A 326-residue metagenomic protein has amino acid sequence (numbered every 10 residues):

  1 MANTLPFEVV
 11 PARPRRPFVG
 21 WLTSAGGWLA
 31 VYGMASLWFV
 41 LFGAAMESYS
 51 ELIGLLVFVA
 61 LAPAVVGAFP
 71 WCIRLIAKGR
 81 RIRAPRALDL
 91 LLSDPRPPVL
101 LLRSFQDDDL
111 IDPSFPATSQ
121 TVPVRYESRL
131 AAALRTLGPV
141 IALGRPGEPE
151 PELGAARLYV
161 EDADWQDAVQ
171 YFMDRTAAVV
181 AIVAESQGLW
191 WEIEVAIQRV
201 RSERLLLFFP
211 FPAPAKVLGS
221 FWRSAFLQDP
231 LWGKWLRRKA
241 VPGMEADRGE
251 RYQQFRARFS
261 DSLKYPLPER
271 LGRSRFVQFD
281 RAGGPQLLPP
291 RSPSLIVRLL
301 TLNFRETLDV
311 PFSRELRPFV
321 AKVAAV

Functional and structural regions predicted by a protein language model:
A2-V10, F69-R157: N-terminal topogenic membrane-targeting module
V9-V31: Juxtamembrane interface helix immediately N-terminal to a transmembrane segment
G26-G27, G33-A64: Hydrophobic alpha-helical transmembrane segments
F105-Q106, P146-E148, E185, F208-G219: Short beta-alpha junction loops
D109-V122, A156-Y159, V217-A225, R238-E245: Short, flexible/disordered intra-domain loops and linkers
L158-V179: Donor nucleotide-activated moiety binding/catalytic core segment of transferases that use nucleotide-activated donors
E185-P214: Amphipathic helical hotspot of TIR/SEFIR-family domains
W222-V326: C-terminal interaction surface of TIR/SEFIR-family domains
